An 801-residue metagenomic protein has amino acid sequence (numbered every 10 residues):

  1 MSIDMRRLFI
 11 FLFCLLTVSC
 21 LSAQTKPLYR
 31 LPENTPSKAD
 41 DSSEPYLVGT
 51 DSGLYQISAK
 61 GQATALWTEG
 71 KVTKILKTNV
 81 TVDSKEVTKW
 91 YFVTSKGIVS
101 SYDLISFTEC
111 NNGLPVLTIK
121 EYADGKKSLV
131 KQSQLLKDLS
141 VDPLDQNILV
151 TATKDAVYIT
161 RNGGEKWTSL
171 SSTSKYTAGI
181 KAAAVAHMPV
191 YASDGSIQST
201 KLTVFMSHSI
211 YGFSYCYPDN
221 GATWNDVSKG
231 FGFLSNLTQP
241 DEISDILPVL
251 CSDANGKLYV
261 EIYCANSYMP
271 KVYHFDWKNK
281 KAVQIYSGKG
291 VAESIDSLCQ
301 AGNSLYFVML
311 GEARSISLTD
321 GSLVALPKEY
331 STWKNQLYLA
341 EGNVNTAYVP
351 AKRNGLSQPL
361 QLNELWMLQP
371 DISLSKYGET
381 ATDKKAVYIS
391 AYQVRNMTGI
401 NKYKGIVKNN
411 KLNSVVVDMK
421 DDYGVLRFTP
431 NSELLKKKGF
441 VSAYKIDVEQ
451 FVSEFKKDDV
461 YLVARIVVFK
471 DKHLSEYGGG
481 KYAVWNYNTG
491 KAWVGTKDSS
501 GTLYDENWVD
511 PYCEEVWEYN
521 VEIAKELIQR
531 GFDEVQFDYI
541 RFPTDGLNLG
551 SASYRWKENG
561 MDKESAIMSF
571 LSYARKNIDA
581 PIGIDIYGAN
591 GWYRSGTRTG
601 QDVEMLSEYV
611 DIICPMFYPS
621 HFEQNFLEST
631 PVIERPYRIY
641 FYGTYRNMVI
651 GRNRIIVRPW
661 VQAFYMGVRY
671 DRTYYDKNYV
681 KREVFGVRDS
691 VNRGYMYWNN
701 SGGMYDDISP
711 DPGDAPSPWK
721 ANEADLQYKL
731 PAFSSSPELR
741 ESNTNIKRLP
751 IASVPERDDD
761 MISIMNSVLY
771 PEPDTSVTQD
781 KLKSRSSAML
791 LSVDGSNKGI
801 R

Functional and structural regions predicted by a protein language model:
Q24-S42, L66-D83, G113-L144, S171-Y191 (+4 more regions): Short coil-to-beta transitions that initiate beta-strands within beta-rich domains
I57, S101, T160-R161, Y217-P218: Conserved Ser/Thr-centered positions that define the repeating blades of beta-propeller domains
Y377-Y388, Y392-V394, F469-E522: Active-site-adjacent "subsite" loops/lids of carbohydrate-active enzymes
N401-G424, R530, E534: Catalytic domains of carbohydrate-active enzymes, especially glycoside hydrolases
V415, L527, I613, V687: Conserved, mostly hydrophobic/aromatic
Y423-I466, A552-I578: Aromatic-lined substrate-binding rim segments of carbohydrate-active enzymes
K557-D585, G591-G667: Glycoside hydrolase catalytic-domain groove-lining segments
F617-H621, P636, I655-Q727, P731: Substrate-binding cleft of secreted/luminal carbohydrate-active enzymes
